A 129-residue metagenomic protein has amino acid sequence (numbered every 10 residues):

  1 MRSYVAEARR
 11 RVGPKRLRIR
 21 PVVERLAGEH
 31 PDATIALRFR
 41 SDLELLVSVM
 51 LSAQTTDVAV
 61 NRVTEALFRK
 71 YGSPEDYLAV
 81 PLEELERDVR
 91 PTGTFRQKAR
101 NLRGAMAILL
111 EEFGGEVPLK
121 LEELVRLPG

Functional and structural regions predicted by a protein language model:
M1-E123: N-terminal polyanion-binding entry modules of DNA glycosylases/AP lyases and select other DNA-binding proteins
